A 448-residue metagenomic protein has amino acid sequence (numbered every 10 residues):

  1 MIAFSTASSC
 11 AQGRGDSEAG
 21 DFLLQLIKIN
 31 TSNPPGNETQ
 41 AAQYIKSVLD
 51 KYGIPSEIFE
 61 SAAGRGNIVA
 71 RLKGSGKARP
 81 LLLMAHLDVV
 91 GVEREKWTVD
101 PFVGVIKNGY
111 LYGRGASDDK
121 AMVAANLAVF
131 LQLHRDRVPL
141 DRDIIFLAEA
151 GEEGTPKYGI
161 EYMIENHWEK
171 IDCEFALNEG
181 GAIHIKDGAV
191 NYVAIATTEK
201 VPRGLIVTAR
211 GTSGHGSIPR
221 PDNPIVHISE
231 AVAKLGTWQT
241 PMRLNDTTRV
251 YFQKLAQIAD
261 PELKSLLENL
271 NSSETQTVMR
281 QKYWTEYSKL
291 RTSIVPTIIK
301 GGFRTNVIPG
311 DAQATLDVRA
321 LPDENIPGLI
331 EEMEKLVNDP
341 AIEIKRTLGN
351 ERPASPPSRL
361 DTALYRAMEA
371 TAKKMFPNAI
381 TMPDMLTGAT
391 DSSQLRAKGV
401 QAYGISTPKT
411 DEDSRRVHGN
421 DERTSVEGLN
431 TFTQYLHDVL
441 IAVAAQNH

Functional and structural regions predicted by a protein language model:
T6-S8: N-terminal signal peptide c-region/cleavage motif recognized by signal peptidases
C10-G36, V48-P55, E93-K96, E199-V201: N-terminal hydrophobic or amphipathic helices/low-complexity stretches enriched in small/hydrophobic/Pro/Gly
K28-G36, L111-A116, V193, G214-P219 (+1 more regions): Second-shell loop/turn segments in exported
S32-R79, T98-V103: A non-catalytic alpha/beta surface segment that caps or lines the substrate-entry region of metallo-dependent hydrolase
G76-A78, H184-K186, P241-F303, G310 (+2 more regions): An extended, acidic, His-containing surface patch that forms the Zn2+-binding/catalytic region of metallohydrolases
A78-I145: Active-site metal-coordination/substrate-binding segment of hydrolases, especially metallo-dependent peptidases
A116-T292, D421-F432: Fold-level recognition of mixed alpha/beta catalytic cores in primary-metabolism enzymes, strongest
D222, L329-V337: Short amphipathic alpha-helices in soluble, non-transmembrane regions that often serve as interface/regulatory elements
